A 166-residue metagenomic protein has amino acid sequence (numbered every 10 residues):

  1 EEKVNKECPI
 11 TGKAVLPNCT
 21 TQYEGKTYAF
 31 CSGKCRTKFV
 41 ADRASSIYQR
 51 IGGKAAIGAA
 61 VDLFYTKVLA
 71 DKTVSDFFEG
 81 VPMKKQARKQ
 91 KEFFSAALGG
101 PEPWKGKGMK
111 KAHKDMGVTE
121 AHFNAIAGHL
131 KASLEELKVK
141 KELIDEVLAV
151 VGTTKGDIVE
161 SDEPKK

Functional and structural regions predicted by a protein language model:
E1-A56, P164-K166: Intrinsically disordered, low-complexity terminal tails/loops enriched in metal-binding residues
R43-K166: Core of compact, soluble alpha-helical bundle domains
